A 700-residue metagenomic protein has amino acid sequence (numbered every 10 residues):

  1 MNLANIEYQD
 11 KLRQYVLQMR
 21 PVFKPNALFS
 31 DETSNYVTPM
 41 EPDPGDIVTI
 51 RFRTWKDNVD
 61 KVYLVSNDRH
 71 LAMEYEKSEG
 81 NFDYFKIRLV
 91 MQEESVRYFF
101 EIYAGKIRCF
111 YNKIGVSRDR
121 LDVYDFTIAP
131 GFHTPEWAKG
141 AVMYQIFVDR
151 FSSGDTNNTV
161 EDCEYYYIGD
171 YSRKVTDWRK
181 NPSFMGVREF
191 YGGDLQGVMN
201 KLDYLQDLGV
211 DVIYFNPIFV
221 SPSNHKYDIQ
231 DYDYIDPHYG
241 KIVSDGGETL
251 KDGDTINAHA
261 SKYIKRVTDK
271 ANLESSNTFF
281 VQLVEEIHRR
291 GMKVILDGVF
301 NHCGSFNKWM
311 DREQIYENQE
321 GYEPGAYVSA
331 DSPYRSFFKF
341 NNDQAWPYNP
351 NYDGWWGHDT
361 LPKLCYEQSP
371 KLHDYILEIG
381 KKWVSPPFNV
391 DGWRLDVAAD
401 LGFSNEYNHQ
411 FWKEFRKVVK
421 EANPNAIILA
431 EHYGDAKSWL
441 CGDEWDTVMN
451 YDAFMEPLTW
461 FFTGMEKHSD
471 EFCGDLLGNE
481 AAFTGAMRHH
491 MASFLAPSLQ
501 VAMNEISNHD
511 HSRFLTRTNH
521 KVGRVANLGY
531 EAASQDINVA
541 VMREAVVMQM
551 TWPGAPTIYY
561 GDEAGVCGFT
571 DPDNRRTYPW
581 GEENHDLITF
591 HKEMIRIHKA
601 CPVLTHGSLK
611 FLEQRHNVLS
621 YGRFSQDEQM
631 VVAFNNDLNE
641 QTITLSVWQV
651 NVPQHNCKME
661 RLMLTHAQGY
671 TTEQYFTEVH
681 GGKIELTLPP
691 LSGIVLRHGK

Functional and structural regions predicted by a protein language model:
M1-G140, Y144: Glycan-association/targeting regions that enable binding to alpha-glucans and other polysaccharides
V37-P39, D46-R51, L612-V652, V695: Carbohydrate-binding surface patches
F52, I146, L205, F215 (+9 more regions): Conserved, mostly hydrophobic/aromatic
K56, Y675-K700: C-terminal beta-strand-rich structural cap/linker in extracellular carbohydrate-active enzymes
E136, F306-W309, G380, P387-N389 (+7 more regions): Conserved alpha/beta catalytic core and glycan-binding cleft of carbohydrate-active enzymes
V148-D211, I218-P387, F415, E421 (+1 more regions): Substrate-binding/active-site clefts of carbohydrate-active enzymes
V187-D194, R312, N318-P324, V328-K371 (+3 more regions): Extended substrate-binding grooves/exosites of carbohydrate-active enzymes
P579-L612: Aromatic- and carboxylate-lined catalytic core of secreted/periplasmic carbohydrate-active enzymes
